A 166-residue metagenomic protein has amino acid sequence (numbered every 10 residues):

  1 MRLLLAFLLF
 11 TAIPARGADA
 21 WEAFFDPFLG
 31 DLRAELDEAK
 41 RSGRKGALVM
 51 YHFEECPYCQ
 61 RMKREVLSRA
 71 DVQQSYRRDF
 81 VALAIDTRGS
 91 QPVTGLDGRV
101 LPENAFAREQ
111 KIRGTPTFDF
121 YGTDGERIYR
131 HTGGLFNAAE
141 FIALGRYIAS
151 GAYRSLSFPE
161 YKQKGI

Functional and structural regions predicted by a protein language model:
L3-A12: Sec-dependent N-terminal signal peptides
I13-A18: Sec/Tat signal peptide C-region and signal peptidase I cleavage site
P27-F28, Y51, V72-L101: Thiol-based oxidoreductase modules, predominantly thioredoxin-like and allied folds used for disulfide exchange
F28-A47, Y76: A short beta-strand-turn-helix
S42-P57, A82: Short active-site neighborhood of thiol/selenol oxidoreductases, capturing the structured segment around
E54-R61, P116-D119: C-type cytochrome heme c attachment motif
Q60-S75: Typically the conserved alpha-helix immediately C-terminal to a functionally engaged Cys/Sec in thioredoxin-like
E65-L67, A105-R154: Non-catalytic, surface beta->alpha helical segment in thiol-disulfide oxidoreductase systems
